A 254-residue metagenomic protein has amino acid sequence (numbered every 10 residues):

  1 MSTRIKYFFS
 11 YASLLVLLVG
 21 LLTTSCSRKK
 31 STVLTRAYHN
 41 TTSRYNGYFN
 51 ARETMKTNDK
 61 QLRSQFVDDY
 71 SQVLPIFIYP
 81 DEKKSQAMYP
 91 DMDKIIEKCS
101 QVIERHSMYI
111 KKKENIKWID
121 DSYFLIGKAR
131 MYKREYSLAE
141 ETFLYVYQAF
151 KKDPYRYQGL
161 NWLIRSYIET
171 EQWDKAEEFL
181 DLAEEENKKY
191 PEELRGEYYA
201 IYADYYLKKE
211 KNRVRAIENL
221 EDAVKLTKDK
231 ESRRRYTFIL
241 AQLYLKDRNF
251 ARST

Functional and structural regions predicted by a protein language model:
M1, V19-G20, T24: Compositionally biased, low-complexity segments enriched in small residues
S2-S13: Bacterial N-terminal signal peptides that target proteins for export
Y7-F8, L22-T254: Acidic, polar-rich low-complexity tracts and alpha-helical solenoid repeat scaffolds
Y11-L21: Bacterial N-terminal signal peptides
